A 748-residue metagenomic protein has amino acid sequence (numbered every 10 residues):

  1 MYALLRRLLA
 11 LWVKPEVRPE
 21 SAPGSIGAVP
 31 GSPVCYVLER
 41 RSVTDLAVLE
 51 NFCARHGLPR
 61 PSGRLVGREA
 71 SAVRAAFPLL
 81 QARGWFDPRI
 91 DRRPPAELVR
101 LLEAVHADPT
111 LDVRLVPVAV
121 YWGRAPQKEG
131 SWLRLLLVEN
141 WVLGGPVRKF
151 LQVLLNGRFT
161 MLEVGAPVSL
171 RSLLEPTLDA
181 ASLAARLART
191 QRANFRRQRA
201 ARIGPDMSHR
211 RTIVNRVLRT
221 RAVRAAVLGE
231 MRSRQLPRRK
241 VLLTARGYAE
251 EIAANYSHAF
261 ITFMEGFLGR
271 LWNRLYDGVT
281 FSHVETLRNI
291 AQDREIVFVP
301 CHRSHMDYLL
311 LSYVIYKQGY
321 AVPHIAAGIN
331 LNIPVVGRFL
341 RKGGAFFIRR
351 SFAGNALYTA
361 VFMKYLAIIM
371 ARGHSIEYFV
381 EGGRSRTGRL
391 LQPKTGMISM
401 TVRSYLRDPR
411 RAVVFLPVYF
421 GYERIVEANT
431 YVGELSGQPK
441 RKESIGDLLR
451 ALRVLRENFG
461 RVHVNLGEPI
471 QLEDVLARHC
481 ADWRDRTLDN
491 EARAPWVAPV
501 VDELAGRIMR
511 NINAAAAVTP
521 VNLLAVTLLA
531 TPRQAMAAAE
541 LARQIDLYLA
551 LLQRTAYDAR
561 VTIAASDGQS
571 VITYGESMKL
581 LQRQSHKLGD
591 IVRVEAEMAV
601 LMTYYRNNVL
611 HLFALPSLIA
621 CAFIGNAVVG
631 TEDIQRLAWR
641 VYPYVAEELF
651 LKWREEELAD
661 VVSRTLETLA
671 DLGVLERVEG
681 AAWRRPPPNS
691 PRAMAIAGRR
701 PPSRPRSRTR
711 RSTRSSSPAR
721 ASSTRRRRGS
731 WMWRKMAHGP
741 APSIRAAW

Functional and structural regions predicted by a protein language model:
M1-W748: Membrane-interfacial terminal anchoring regions of lipid-handling membrane enzymes
